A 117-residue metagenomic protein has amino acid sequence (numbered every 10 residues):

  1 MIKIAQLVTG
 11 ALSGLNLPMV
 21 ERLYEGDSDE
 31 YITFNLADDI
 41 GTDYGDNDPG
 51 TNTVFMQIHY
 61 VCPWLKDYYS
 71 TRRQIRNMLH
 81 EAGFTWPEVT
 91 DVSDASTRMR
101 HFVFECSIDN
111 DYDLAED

Functional and structural regions predicted by a protein language model:
M1-L23, N35-D117: Charged, amphipathic alpha-helical segments and their flanking helix caps
S28-L36: Short, well-ordered secondary-structure micro-motifs within conserved domains or adaptor modules
